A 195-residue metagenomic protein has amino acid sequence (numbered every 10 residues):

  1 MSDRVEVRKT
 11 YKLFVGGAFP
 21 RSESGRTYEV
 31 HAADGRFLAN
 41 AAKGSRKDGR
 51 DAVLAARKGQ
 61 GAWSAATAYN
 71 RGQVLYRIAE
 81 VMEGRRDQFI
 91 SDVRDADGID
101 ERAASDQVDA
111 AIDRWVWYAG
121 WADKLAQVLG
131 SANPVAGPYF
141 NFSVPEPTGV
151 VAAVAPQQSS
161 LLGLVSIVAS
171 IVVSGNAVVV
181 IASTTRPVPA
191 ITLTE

Functional and structural regions predicted by a protein language model:
M1-G137, S170: N-terminal Rossmann-like NAD(P)+-binding subdomain of aldehyde/semialdehyde dehydrogenases
L125-E195: Rossmann-like NAD(P) dinucleotide-binding subdomain of oxidoreductase/dehydrogenase enzymes
